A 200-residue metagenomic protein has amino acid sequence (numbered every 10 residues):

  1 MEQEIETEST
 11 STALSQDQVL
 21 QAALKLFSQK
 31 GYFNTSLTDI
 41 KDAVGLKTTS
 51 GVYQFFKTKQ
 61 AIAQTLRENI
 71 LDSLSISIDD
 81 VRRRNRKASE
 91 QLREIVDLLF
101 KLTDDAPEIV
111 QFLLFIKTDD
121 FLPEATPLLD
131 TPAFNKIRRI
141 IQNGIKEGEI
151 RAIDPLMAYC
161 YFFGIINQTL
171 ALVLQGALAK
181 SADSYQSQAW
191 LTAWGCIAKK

Functional and structural regions predicted by a protein language model:
M1-L14: N-terminal intrinsically disordered/low-complexity leader segments
S15-L24, I40, L66-I70, L74 (+1 more regions): Generic hydrophobic, amphipathic alpha-helix propensity
Q16, K59-Q60, V110: A short, glycine- and basic residue-enriched loop/turn that sits immediately adjacent to a domain's principal
L26, F33-A61, T65: Helix-turn-helix
Q29-F33, R84-N85, A106, E147: Short coil/turn segments at alpha/beta junctions that flank glycine-rich nucleotide-binding fingerprints
T65, D79-D105, Y159-F162: Hydrophobic alpha-helical connector segments
D72-S75, D79, L122-E147, L156-C160 (+1 more regions): Amphipathic alpha-helical packing segments from all-alpha helical-bundle domains
E108-I116, P123, I145-T192, K200: Hydrophobic/aromatic-rich alpha-helical bundle segments in the mid-to-C-terminal region
